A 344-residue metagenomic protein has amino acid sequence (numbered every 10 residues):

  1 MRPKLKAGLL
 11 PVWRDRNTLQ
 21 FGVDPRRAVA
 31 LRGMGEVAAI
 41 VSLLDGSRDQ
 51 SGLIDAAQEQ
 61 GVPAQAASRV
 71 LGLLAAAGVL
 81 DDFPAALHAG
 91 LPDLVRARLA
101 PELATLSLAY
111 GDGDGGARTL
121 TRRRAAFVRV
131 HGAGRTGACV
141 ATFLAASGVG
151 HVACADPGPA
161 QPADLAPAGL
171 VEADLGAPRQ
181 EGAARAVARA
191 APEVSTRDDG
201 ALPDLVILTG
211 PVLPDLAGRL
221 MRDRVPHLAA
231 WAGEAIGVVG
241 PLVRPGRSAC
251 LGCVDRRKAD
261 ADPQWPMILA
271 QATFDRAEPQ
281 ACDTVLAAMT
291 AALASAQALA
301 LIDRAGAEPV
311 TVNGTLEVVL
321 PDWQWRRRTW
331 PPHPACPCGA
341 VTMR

Functional and structural regions predicted by a protein language model:
M1-R344: Adenine nucleotide-associated cytosolic modules
